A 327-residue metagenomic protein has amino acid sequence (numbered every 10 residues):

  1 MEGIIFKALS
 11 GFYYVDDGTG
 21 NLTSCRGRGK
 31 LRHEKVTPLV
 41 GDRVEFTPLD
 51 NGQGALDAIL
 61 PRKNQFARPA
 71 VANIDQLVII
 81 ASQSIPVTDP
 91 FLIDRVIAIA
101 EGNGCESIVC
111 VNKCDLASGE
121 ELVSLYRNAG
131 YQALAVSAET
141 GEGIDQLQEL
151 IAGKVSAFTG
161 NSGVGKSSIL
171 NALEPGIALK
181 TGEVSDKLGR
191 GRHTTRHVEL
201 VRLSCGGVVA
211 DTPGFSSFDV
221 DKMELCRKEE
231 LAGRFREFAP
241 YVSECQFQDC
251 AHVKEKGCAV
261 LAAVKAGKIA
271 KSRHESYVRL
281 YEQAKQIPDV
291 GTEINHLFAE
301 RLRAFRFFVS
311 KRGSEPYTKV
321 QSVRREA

Functional and structural regions predicted by a protein language model:
M1-L9: Structural detector for short beta-strands of small beta-barrel domains
G11-V15: Short aromatic-glycine-enriched beta-strand elements
N21-T37: Beta-strand/loop nucleic-acid-binding surfaces
K35-L49, L60-Q76, S82, I99 (+4 more regions): Helix-rich effector regions associated with P-loop NTPase G domains
N51-I59, V87-D89: Short, Lys/Arg- and Gly-enriched loop/turn segments at beta-strand edges
S84-Q132: Phosphate-binding glycine-rich loops and their immediate beta-loop-alpha structural context
K113-V164: Canonical P-loop GTPase G-domain recognition
K166-G182: A conserved segment at the C-terminal end of the G1
